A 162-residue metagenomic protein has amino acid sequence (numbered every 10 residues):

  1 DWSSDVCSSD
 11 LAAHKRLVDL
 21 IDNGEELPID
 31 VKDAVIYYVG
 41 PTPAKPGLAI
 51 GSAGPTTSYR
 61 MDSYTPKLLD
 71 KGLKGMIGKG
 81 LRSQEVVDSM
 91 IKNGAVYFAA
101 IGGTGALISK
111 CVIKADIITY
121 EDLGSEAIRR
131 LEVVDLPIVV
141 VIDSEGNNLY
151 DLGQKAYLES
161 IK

Functional and structural regions predicted by a protein language model:
D1-W2, V6-S8: Short, small-residue-biased leader/transition segments that mark boundaries at the very start of proteins
S9-L136: Feature captures the catalytic cores and cofactor-binding loops of soluble hydro-lyases/lyases that act on carboxylate
T65, V141-K162: Active-site/ligand-binding-proximal alpha/beta "capping" segment
